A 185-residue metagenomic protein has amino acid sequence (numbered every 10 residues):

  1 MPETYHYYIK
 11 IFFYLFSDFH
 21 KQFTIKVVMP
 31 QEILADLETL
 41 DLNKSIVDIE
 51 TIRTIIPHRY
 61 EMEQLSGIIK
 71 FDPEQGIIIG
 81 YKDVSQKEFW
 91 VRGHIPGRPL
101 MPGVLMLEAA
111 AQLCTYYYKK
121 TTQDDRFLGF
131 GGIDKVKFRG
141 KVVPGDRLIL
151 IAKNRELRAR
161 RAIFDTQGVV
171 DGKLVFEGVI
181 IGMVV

Functional and structural regions predicted by a protein language model:
M1-V28: N-terminal amphipathic/basic-hydrophobic helices that include classical n-h-c signal peptides and signal-anchor
V28, D36-I46, L113-I151, V175-E177 (+1 more regions): Hydrophobic beta-strand-centered segment that forms part of the acyl-chain substrate-binding groove
V28-I69: Flexible, low-complexity linker/boundary loops enriched in proline and small hydrophobic residues that flank enzymatic
Y60-M101: Catalytic strand-loop segment that frames the active site of acyl-thioester-processing enzymes
I68, L100-D124: Active-site helix/loop of acyl-thioester processing domains in fatty-acid/polyketide metabolism, spanning hotdog-fold
F71-P73, K141, R155-L157, M183: Residue-level recognition of beta-strand microenvironments
M101, G168-V185: Flexible glycine-rich active-site/ligand-binding loops centered on an Asp-His dyad
G140, R158-F176: Acidic, glycine-enriched active-site microenvironments
